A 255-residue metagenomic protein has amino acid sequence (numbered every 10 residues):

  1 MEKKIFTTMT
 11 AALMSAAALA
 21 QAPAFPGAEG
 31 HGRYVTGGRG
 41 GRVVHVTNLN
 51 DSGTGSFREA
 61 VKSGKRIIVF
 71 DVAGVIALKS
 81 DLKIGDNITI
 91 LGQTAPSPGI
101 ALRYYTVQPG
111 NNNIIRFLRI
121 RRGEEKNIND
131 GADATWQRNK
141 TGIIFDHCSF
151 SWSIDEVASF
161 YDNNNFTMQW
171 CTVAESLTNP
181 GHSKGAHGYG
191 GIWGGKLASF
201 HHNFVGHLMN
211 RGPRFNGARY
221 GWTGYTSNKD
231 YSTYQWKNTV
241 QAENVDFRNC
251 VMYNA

Functional and structural regions predicted by a protein language model:
M1-Q21: Bacterial Sec-dependent N-terminal signal peptides
P23-I68: Acidic Gly/Asp/Thr-rich repetitive segments characteristic of extracellular carbohydrate-active and adhesion proteins
G41-V43, K65, G85, M168 (+1 more regions): Sequence-level motif detector for i,i+2 pairs with an aromatic at +2
N48-N50, V72-G74, T94, T106 (+4 more regions): A mature extracytoplasmic/lumenal domain signature
S56, R103, G131, I154 (+2 more regions): Beta-rich catalytic cores
R58-G64, V75-L91, P98-F117, R122-T141 (+1 more regions): Extracellular beta-strand-rich solenoid/capping regions of secreted or surface-exposed proteins that bind or remodel
N87-G92, N111-E124, N139-W152, N164-H182 (+1 more regions): Right-handed parallel beta-helix
D130-A132, D155, S159-N163, G181-H187: Short, surface-exposed recognition loops or helix-turn segments adjacent to catalytic cores
